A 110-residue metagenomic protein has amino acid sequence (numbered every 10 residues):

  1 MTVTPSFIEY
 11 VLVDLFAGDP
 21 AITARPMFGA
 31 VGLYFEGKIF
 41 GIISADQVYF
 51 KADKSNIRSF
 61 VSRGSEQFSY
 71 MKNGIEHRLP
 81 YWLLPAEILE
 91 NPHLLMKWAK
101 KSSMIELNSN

Functional and structural regions predicted by a protein language model:
M1-N110: Charge-dense, helix-prone N-terminal extensions
